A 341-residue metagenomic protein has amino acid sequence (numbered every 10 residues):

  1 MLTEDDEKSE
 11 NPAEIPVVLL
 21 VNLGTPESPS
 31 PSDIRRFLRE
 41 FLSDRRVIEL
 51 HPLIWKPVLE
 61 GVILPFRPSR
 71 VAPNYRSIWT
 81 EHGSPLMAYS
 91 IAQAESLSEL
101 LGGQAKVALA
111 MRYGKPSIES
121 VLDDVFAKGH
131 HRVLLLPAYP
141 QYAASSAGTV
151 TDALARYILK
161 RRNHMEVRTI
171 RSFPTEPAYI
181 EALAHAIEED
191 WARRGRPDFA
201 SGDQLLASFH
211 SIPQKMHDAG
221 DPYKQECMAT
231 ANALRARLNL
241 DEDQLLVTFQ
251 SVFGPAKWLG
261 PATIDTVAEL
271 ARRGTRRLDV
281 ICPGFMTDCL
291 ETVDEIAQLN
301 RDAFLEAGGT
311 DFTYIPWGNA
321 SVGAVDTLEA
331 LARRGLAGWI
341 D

Functional and structural regions predicted by a protein language model:
L2-D341: Active-site-proximal alpha-helix that buttresses catalytic centers in soluble enzyme cores
